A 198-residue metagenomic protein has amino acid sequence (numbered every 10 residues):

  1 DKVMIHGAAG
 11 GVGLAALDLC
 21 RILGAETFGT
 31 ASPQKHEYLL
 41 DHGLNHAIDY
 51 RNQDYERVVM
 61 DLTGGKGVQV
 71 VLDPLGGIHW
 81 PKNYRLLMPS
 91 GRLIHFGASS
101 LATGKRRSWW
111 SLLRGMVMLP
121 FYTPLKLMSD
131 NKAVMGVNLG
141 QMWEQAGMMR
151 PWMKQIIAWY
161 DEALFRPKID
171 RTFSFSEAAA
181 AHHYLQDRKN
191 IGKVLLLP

Functional and structural regions predicted by a protein language model:
D1-P198: Terminal helix/beta-alpha structural elements that buttress the NAD(P)+-binding lobe
